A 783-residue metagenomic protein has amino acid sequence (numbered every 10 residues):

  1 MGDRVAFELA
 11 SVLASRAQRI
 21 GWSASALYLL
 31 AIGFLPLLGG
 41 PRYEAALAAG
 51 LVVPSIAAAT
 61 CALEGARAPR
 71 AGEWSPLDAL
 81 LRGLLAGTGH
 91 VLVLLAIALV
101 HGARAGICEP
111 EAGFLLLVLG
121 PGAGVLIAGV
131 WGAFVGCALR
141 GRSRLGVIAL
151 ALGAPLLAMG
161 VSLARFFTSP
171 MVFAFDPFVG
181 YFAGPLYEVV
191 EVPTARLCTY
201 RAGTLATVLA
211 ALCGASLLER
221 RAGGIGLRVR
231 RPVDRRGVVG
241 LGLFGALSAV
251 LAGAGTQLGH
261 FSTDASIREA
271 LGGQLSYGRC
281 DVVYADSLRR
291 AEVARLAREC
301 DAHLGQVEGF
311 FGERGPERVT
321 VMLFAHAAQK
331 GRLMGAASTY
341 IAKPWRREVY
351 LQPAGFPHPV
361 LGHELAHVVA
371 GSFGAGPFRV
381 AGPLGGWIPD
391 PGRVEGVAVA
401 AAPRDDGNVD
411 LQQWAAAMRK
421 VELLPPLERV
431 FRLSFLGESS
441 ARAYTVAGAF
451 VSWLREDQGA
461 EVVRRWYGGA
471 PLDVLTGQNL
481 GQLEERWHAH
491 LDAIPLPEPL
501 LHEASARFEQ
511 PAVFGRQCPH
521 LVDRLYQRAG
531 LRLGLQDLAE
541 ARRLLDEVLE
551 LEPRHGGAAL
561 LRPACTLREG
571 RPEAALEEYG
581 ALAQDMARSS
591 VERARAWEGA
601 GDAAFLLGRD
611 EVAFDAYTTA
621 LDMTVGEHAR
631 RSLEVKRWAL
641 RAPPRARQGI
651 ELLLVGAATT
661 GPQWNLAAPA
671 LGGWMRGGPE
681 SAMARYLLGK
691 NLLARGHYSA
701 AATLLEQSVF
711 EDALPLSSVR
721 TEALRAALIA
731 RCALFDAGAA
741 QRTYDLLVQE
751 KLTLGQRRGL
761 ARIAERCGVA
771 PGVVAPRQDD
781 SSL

Functional and structural regions predicted by a protein language model:
M1-G65: Hydrophobic alpha-helical transmembrane segments
A26-F34, V91-H101, A151-R165, G245-A252: Aromatic-anchored segments of alpha-helical transmembrane domains
P41, G83-R144: Secretory targeting signals
R42-A58, E111-A128, P185, V189-L209: Alpha-helical transmembrane segments of polytopic membrane proteins
E44-A48, D264-D390, G407-N408, A416-K420 (+4 more regions): Juxtacatalytic substrate-recognition/specificity segment
W74, D78-R82, A86, R279 (+5 more regions): Active-site recognition of the HExxH zinc-binding catalytic motif
L157-L205, L217-L227, V233-R236, G240-Q257 (+7 more regions): Beta/coil-rich, acidic/histidine-enriched accessory regions frequently appended to metallopeptidases
V307, G392, V397, A401-A402 (+2 more regions): Active-site-proximal alpha-helical
